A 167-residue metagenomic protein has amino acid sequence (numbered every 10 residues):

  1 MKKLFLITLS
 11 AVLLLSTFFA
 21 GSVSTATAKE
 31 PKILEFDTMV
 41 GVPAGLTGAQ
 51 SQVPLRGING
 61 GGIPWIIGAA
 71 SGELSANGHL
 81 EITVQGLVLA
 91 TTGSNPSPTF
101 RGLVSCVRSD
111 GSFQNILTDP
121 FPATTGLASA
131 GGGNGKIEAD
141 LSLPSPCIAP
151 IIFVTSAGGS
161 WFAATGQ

Functional and structural regions predicted by a protein language model:
M1-S10: Bacterial N-terminal signal peptides that target proteins for export
L15-T25: C-terminal segment of classical bacterial N-terminal signal peptides
A26-S71, G166-Q167: N-terminal segment immediately downstream of the Sec signal-peptide cleavage site in secreted/extracellular proteins
L55-P96: Short, surface-exposed binding/anchoring microloops in extracellular/periplasmic proteins
S75-H79, V107-G111, P144-P146: A short, structured loop/turn motif at beta-sheet edges
H79, S97-R101, A149: Exposed beta-strand and adjacent loop surfaces of beta-rich binding modules that mediate intermolecular recognition
G93-G111: Extended low-complexity, serine/threonine- and proline-enriched intrinsically disordered segments
G111-Q167: Helix-rich interaction surfaces within compact, conserved domain-sized segments that mediate assembly or partner
